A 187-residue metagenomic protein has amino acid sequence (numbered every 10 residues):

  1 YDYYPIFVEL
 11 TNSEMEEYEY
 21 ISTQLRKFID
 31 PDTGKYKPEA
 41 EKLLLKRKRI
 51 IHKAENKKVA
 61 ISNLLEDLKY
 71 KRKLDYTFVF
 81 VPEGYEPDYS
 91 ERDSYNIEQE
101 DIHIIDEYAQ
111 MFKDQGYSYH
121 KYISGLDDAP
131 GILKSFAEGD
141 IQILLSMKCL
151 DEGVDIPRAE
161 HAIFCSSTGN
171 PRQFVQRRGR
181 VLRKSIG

Functional and structural regions predicted by a protein language model:
Y1-I21: Interdomain hinge/linker at the junction between the two RecA-like core domains of SF2 helicases
D2-P5, Y76, E160: Short, solvent-exposed beta-strand edge segments and adjacent coil->beta transition regions
P5, I51, F164: Short, flexible active-site loop motifs that bind/organize anionic cofactors or intermediates
L10, G84, R178: Single, functionally critical "micro-switch" positions that shape active/binding sites and transmembrane helices
S13, T23-S135: Conserved helicase/translocase motor-coupling segment
M111-G187: Conserved RecA-like P-loop NTPase helicase motor core
